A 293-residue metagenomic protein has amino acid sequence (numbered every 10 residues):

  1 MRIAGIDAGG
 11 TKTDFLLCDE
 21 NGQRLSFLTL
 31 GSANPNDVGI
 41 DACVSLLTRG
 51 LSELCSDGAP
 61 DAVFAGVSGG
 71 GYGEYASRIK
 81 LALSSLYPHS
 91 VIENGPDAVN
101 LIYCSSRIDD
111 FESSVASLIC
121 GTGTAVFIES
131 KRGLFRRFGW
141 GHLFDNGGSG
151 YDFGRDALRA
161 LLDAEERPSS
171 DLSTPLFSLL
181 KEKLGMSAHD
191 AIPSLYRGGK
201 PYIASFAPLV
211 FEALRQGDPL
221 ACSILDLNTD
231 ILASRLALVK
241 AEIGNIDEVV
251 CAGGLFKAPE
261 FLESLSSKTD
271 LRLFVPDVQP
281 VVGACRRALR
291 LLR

Functional and structural regions predicted by a protein language model:
M1-A62, A82, L86, S105-A116 (+1 more regions): ATP-binding/phosphotransfer module of carbohydrate and carboxylate kinases, centering on a glycine-rich
G31-S32, G69, F138-G141, L214: Short, histidine-centered active-site or binding-site loop motifs used for metal coordination, general acid-base
F64-G71: Polybasic, low-complexity association/targeting segments
G66, G95, V250-A252: Solvent-exposed beta-strand sheet faces enriched in polar/charged residues
S68, N146, G254: Glycine- and other small-residue-rich loops at beta-strand/loop junctions that grip anionic moieties
G71-L172: Phosphate-binding/catalytic loop of phosphoryl-transfer enzymes
